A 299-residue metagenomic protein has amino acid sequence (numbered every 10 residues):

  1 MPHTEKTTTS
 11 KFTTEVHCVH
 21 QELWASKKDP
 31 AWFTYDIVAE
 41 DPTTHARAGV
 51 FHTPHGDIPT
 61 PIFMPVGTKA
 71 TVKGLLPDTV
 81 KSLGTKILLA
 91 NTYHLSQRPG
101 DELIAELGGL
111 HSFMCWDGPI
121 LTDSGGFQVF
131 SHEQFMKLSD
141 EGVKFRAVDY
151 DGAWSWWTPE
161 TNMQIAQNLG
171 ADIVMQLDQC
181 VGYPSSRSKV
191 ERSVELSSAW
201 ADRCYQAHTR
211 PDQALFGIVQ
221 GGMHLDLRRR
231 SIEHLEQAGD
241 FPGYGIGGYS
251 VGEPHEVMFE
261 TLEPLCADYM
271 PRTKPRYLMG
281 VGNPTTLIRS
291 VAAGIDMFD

Functional and structural regions predicted by a protein language model:
P2, E195-S198, A207-D299: Glycine-rich phosphate/ribose-binding loops and adjacent secondary-structure elements that form binding surfaces
P2-R210: Non-catalytic, usually N-terminal nucleic-acid engagement modules in DNA/RNA processing proteins
